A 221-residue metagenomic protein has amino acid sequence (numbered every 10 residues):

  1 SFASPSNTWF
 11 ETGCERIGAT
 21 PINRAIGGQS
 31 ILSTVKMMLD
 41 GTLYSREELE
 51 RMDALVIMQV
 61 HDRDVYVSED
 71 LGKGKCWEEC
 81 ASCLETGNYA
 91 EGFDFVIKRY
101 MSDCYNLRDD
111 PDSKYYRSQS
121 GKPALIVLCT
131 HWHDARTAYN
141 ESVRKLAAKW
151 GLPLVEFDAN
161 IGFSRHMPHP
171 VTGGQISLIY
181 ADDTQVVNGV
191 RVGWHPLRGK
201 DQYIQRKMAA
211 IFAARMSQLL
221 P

Functional and structural regions predicted by a protein language model:
S1, Q29, D62-V65: A short, flexible beta-alpha/helix-coil linker loop
S1-A25, T42-E48: Serine-esterase "nucleophile elbow" of acetyl-processing enzymes
A3-N7, V35, T137-N140: Conserved strand-to-helix beginnings and helix N-cap segments that scaffold or border functional pockets
A25-S30, H133-A135: Gly/Ser/Thr-rich loops at beta-strand to alpha-helix junctions that form or flank small-molecule/cofactor-binding
Q29-D40: Structural motif
L39-P221: Alpha-helical cap/lid subdomain in secreted, periplasmic, or secretory-pathway luminal O-acyl-processing enzymes
